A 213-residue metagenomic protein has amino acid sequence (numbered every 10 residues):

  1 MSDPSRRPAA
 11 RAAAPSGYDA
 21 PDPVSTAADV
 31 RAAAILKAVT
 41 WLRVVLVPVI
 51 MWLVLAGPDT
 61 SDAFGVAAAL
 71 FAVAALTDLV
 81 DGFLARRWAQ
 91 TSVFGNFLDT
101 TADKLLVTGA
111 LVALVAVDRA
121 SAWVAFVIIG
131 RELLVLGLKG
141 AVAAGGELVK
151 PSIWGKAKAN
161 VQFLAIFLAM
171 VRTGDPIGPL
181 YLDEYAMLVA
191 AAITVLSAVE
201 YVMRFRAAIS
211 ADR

Functional and structural regions predicted by a protein language model:
M1-R213: Alpha-helical transmembrane bundles and membrane-interface segments of multipass inner-membrane proteins
